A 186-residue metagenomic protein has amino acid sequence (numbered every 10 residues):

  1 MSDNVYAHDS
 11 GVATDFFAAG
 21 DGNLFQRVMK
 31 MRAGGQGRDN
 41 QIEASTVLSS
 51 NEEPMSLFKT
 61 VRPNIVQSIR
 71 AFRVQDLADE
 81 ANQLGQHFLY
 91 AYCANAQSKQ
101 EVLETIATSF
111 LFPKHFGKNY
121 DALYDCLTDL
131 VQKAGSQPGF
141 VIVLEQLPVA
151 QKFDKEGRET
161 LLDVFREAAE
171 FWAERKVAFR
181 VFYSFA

Functional and structural regions predicted by a protein language model:
M1, D9, A44, L48-S49 (+1 more regions): Intrinsically disordered, low-complexity segments enriched in Ser/Pro/Gly/Ala and basic residues
S2, A7-T14, A18-G22, A33: Short linear motifs in low-complexity or flexible loops
A7-H8, G37-R38, V61-P63: Short helix-onset patch at the extreme N-terminus, typifying the N->h transition of secretory signal peptides
A13-T14, D21-G22, S45, P54 (+1 more regions): Generic N-terminal initiation segments characterized by hydrophobic and/or small/turn-forming residues
F16, F25-R27, G37-I42: Intrinsically disordered, low-complexity segments enriched in serine/threonine/proline/glycine and often basic
G35-N40, A91, N95: Glycine-centered structural positions embedded in regular secondary structure
V47-A186: Positively charged, polar, low-complexity stretches
